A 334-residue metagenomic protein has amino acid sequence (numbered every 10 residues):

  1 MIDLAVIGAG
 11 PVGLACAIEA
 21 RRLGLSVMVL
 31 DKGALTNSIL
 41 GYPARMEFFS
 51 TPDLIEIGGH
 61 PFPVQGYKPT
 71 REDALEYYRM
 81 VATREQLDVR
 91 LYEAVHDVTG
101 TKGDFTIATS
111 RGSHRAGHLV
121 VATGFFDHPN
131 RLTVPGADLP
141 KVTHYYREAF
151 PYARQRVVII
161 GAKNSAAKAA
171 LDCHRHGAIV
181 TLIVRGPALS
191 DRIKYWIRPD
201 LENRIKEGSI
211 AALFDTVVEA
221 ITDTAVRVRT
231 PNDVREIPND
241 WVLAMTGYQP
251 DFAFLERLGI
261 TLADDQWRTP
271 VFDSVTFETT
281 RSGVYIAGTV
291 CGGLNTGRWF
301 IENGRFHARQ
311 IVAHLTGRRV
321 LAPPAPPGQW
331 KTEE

Functional and structural regions predicted by a protein language model:
M1, V6-K32, Y145-L189, R235 (+1 more regions): Rossmann-like dinucleotide/flavin-binding elements
M1-I7, R22, N37, G41 (+7 more regions): FAD-binding core/adjacent interface of flavoenzyme oxidoreductases
G8, S50, G59, G161 (+4 more regions): Pocket-edge structural micro-motifs
A9-L87, A167-W196, D264-D265: Beta1-alpha1 glycine-rich phosphate/pyrophosphate-binding loop at the start of Rossmann-like nucleotide-binding domains
G13, T36, F48, V98 (+6 more regions): Flexible, glycine-rich phosphate/dinucleotide-binding loops and adjacent beta-alpha linkers at cofactor/substrate
A20, Y42-M46, D104, T133-A137 (+5 more regions): Short, glycine/charged-enriched secondary-structure capping and boundary segments
V89-A108, S113-H114, R175-W267, P323-K331: A Rossmann-like FAD-binding core segment of flavoenzymes
